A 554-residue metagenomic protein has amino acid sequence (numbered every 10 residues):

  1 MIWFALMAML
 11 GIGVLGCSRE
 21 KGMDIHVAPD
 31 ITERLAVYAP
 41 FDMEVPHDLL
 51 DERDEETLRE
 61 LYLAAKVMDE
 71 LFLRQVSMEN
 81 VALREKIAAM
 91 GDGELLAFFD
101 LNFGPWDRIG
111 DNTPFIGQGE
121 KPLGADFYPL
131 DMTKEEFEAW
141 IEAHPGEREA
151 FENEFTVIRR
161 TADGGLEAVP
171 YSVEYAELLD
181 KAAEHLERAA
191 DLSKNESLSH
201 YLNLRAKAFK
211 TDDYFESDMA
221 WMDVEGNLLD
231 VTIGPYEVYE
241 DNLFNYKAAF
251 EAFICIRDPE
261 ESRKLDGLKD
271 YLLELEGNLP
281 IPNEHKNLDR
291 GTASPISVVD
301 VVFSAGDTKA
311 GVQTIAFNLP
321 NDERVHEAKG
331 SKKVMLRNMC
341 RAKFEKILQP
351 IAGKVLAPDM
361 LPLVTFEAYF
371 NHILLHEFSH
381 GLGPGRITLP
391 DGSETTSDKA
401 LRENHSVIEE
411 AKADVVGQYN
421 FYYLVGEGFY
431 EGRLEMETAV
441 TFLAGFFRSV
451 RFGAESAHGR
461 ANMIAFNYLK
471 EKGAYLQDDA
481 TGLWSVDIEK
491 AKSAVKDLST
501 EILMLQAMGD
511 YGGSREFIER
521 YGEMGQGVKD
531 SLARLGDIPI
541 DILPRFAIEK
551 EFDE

Functional and structural regions predicted by a protein language model:
G13-G16: C-terminal motif of bacterial Sec signal peptides marking the signal peptidase cleavage site
D24-S193, S197-Y201: N-terminal helix-rich structural modules
D51, N371-G385, A413, Q418: Active-site recognition of the HExxH zinc-binding catalytic motif
Y171-T365: Contiguous, non-catalytic segments that form substrate-binding/exosite surfaces or channel walls
N195, S406-Y423: An active-site-proximal "capping" alpha-helix that borders the catalytic cofactor pocket
P384-A411: Post-HEXXH active-site segment of zinc metalloproteases
Q418-S514, I518: Long, well-structured alpha-helical subdomains associated with metal-dependent extracellular/ecto-lumenal hydrolases
S499, L503-E554: Extended, compositionally biased alpha-helical segments that mediate assembly or anchoring
